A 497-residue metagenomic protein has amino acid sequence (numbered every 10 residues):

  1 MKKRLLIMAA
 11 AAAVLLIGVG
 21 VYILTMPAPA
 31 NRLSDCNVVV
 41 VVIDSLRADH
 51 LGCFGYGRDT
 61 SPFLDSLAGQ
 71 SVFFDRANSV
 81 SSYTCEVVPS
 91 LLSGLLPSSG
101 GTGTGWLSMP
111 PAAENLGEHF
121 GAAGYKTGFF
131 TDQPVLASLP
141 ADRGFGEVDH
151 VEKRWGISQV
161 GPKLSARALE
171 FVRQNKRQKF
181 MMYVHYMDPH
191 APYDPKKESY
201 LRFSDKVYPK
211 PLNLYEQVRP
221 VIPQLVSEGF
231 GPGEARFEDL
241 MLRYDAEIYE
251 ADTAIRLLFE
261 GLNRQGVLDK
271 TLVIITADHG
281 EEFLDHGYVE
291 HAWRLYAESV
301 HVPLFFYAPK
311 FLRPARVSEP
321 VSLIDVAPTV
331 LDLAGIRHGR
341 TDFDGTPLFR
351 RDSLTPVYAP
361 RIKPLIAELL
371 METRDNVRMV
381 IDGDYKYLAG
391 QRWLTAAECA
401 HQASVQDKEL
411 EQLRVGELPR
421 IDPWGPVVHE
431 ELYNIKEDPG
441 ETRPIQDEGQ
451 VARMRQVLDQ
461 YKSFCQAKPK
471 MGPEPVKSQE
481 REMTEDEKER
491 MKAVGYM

Functional and structural regions predicted by a protein language model:
M1-K2: N-terminal Lys/Arg-rich, disordered targeting/topogenic segments
L5-M497: Catalytic domains that recognize anionic headgroups
